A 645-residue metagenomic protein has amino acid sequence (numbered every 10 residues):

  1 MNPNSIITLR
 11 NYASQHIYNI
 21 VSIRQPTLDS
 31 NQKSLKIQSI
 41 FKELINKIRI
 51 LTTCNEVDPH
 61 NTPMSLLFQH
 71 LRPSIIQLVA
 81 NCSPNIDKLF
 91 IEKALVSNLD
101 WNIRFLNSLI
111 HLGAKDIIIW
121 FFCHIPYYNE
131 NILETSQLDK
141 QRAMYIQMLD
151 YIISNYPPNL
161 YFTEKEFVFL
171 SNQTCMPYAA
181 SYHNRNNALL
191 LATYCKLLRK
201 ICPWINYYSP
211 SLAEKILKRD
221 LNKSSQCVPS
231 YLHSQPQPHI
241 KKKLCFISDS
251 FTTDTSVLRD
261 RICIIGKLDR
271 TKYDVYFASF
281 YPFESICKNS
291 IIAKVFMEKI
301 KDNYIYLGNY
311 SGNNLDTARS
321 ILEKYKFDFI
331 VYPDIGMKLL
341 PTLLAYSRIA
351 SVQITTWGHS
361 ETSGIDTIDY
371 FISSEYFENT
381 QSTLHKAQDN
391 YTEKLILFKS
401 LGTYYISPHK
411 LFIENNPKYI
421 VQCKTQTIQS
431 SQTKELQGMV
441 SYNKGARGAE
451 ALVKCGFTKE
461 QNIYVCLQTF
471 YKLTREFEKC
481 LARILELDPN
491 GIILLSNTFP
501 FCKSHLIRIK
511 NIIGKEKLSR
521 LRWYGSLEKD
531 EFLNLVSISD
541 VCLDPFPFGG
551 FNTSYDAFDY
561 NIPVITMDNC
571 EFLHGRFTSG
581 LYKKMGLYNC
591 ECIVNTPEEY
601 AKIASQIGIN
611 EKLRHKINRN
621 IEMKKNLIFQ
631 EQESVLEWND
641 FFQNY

Functional and structural regions predicted by a protein language model:
M1-V352, T356-Q461, K479, I512-I513 (+5 more regions): Alpha-helical solenoid repeat scaffolds of the TPR/TPR-like class and their adjacent stem/linker regions that mediate
I247, C466-T469, S496, Y524: Short hydrophobic "strand-cap" motifs at the C-terminus of beta-strands
S279-S285, I492-L506, G525: Glycosyltransferase donor-sugar binding loop
C466-I492: Long hydrophobic segments that form regular secondary structure
L506-S526: Nucleotide-activated donor-binding/catalytic signature segment of Leloir-type glycosyltransferases, i.e., the conserved
D544-G550, D568-N569: Short Ser/Thr-rich beta->loop micro-motif in glycosyltransferases that lines and helps position the nucleotide-sugar
A557-D559: Short alpha-helix at the nucleotide-sugar/activated-sugar donor binding site of glycosyltransferases and closely
N561-P563: A short alpha->beta transition loop at the rim of the catalytic pocket in nucleotide-sugar-dependent
